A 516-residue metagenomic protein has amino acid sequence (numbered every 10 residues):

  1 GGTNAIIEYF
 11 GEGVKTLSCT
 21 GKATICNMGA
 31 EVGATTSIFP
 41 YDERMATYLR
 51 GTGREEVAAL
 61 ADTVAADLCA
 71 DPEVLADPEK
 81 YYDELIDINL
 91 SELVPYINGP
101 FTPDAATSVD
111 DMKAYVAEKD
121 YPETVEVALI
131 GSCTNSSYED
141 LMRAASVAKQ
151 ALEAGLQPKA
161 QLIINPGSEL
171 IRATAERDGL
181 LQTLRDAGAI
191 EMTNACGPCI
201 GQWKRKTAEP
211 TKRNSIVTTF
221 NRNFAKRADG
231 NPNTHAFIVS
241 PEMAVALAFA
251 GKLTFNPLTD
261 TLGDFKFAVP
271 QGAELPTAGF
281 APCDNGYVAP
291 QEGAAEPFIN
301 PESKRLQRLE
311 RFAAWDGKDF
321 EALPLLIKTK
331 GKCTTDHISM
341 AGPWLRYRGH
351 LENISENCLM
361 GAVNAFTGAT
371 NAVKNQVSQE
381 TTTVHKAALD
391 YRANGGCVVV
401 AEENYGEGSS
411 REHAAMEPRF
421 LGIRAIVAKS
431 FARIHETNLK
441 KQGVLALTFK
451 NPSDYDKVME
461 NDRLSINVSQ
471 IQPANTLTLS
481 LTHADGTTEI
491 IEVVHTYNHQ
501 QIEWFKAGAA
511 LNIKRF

Functional and structural regions predicted by a protein language model:
G1-V57, Q202-D284, K440: Mobile "lid/hinge" segments at catalytic clefts and subdomain interfaces of large enzymes
N4-E8, T35-I38, L85-D87, E126-A128 (+15 more regions): Structural motif
F10-K15, L389-F431: Extracellular/luminal Protease-associated
G21-Y41, A128-L141, A195-I200, N221-N223 (+5 more regions): Conserved phosphate/anionic-ligand binding catalytic regions in large, soluble enzymes, centered on
V32-K159, I164-K206, S215, G293 (+5 more regions): Accessory "access/gating" subregions that flank catalytic or transport cores
A173, I190-A195, R424-A446: Anionic-ligand anchoring segments at beta-strand to alpha-helix junctions in alpha/beta enzyme folds, i.e., glycine
T261-T277, H435-W504, L511-K514: Acidic, glycine-rich flexible loop/linker segments
D284-G395, V399-V400: Conserved, function-defining core regions and hallmark residues within catalytic/recognition domains
